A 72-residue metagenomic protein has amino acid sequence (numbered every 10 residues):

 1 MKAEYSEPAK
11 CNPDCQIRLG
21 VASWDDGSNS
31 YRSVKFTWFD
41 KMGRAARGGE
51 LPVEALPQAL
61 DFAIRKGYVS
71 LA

Functional and structural regions predicted by a protein language model:
M1-C15: Negatively charged, low-complexity tracts enriched in Asp/Glu with abundant Ser/Thr
C15-G48: A short, structured beta-strand/loop element
D40-A72: Mixed-charge, Lys/Arg-enriched low-complexity segments
